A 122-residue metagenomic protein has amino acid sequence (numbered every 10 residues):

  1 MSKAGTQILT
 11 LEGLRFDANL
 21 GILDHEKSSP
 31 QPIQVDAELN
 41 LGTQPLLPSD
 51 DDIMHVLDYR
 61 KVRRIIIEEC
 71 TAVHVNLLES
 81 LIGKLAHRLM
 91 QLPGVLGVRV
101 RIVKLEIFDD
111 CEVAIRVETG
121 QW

Functional and structural regions predicted by a protein language model:
M1-W122: N-terminal, polar/charged subdomain of small-to-medium soluble alpha/beta proteins
